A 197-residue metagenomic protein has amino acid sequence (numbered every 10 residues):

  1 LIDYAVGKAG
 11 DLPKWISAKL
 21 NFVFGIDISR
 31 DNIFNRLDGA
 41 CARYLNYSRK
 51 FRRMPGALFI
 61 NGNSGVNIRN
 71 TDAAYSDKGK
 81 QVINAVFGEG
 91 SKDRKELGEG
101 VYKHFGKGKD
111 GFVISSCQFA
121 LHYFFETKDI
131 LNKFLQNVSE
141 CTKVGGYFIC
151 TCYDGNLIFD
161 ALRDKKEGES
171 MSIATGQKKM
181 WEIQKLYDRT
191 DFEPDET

Functional and structural regions predicted by a protein language model:
A5-A9: Class I SAM-dependent methyltransferase "Motif I" SAM/SAH-binding loop
F22-D27: Conserved SAM-binding motif I beta-strand of class I
R36-A40: Conserved SAM-binding loop
A42-V101: S-adenosyl-L-methionine
Q81-K92, G100-D129: A short SAM/SAH-binding and catalytic strip from SAM-dependent methyltransferases
I130-V144: A short glycine-rich, Lys/Arg-flanked "PGG" loop and its adjoining helix->strand segment in the class I
V144-Y153: Conserved beta-strand signature within the Rossmann-like core of class I S-adenosyl-L-methionine
D154, D160-T197: Substrate-binding/catalytic lobe of Class I Rossmann-like enzymes that use SAM or dcSAM, i.e., the mid-to-C-terminal
